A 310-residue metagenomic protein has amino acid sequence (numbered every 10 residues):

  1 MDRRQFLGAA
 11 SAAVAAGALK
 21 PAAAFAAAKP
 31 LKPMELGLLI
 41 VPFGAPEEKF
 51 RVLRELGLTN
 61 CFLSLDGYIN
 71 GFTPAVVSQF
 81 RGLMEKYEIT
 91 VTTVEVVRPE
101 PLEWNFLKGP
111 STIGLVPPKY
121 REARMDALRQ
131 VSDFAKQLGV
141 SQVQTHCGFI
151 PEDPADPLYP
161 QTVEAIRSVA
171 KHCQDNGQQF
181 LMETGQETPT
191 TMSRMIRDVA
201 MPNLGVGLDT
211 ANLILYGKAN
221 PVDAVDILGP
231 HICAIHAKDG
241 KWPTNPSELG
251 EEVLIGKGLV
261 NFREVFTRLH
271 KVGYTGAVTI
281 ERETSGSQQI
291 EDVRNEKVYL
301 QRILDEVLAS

Functional and structural regions predicted by a protein language model:
R4-L19, A23-E35, P42, P46-R54 (+3 more regions): Histidine-acidic metal/acid-base catalytic patches
A10-A12, A16-P21, A27-A28, E47-F50 (+3 more regions): Active-site acidic/histidine proton-transfer and metal-coordination neighborhood in alpha/beta enzyme cores
L36-I40, F62-L63, Q179-E183: Short catalytic-loop micro-motif centered on adjacent basic/acidic residues
S64-M84, C147-D153: Glycine-rich, proline-tolerant flexible connector loops at the mouths of alpha/beta enzymes
A75-Q79, L158-I166, K218-V225, G258-N261: Charged helix-capping and loop-helix junction motifs
R81-V96, V163-C173, F262: Alpha-helix-loop-beta-strand connector modules within alpha/beta enzyme cores
